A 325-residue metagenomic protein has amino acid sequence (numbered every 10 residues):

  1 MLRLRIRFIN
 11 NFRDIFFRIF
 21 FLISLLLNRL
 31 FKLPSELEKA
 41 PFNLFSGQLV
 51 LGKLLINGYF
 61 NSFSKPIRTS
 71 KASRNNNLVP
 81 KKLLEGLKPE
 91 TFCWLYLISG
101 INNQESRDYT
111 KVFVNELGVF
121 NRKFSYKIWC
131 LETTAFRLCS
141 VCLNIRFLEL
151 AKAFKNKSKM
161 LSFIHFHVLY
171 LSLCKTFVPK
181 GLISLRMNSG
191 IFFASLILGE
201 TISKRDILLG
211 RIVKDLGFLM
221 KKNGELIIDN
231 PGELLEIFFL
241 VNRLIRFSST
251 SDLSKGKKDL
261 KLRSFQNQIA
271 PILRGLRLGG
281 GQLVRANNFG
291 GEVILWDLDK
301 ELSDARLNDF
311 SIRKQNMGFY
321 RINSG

Functional and structural regions predicted by a protein language model:
M1-N76: Extreme N-terminal leader/anchor segments
F17, F21, N28, K32 (+8 more regions): Generic surface-pattern signal
R68-N76, M160-G181, I269, G280 (+1 more regions): Short N-terminal signal/transit or membrane-insertion segments and the immediately adjacent low-complexity/disordered
A72, K81-K82, K123, I312-N316: Short, ordered beta-strand-loop transition motifs
K82-Q266: Aromatic-lined, polymer-binding surfaces characteristic of secreted/periplasmic polysaccharide-degrading enzymes
K221-G325: Carbohydrate-active enzyme catalytic cores, enriched for enzymes that act on polyanionic acidic polysaccharides
